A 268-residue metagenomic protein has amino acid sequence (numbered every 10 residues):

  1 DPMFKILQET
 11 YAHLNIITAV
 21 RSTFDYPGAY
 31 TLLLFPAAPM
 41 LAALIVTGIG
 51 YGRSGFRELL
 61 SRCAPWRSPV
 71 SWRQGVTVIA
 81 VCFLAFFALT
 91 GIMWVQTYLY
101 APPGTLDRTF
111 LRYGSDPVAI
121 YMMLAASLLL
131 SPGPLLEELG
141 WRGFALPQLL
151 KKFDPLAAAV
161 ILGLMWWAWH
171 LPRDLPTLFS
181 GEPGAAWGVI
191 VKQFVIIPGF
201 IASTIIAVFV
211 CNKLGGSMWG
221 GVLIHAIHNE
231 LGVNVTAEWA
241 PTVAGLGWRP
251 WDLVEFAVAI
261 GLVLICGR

Functional and structural regions predicted by a protein language model:
D1, L59, V70-I79, L139-W141 (+3 more regions): Tryptophan-centric aromatic hotspots in well-structured domains and transmembrane helices
D1-P134, I196, V233-R268: Specific transmembrane helices
A85, L89, A157-L171: Small-polar-interrupted transmembrane alpha-helices in polytopic inner-membrane proteins
I92, A145, S203-A207: Hydrophobic/aromatic residues in alpha-helical transmembrane segments
T105-R112, G140-P147, L175-G188: Membrane-interface interhelical connector segments
L136-G163, N212-S217: Membrane-interface helix/loop boundary segments of multi-pass membrane proteins
E138, H170, H225, N229: Histidine-centered divalent metal-coordination motifs
A159-V160, G184-A257: Functionally important transmembrane alpha-helices
